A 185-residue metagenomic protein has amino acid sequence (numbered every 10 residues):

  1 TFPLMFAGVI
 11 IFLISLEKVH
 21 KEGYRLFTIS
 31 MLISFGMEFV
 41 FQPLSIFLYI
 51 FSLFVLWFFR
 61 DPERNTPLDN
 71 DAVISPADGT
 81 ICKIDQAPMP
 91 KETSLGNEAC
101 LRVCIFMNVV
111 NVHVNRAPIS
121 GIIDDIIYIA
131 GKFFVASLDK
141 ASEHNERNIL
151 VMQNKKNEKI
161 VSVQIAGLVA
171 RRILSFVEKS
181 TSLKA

Functional and structural regions predicted by a protein language model:
T1-A185: Contiguous, well-folded functional domains in the mature portion of proteins
